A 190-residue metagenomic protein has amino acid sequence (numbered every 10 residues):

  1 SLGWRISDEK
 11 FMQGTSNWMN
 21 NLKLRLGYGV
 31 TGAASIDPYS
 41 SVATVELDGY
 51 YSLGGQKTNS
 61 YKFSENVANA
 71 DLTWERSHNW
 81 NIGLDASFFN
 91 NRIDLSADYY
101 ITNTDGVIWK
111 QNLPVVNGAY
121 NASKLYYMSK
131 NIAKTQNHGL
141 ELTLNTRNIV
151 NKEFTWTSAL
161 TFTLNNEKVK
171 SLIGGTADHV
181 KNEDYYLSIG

Functional and structural regions predicted by a protein language model:
S1-I189: Extracellular/periplasmic, surface-exposed regions of secreted and cell-surface proteins
